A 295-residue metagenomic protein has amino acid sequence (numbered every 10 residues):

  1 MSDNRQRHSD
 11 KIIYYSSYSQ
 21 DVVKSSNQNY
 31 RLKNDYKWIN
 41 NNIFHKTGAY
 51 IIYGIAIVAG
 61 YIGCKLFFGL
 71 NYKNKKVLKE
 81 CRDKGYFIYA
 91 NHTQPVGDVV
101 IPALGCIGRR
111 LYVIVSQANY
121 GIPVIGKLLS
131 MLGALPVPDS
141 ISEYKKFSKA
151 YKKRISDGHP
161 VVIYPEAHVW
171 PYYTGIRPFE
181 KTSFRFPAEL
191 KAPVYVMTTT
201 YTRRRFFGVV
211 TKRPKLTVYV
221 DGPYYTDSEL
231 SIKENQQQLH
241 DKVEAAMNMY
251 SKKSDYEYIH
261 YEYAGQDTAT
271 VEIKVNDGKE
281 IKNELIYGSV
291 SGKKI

Functional and structural regions predicted by a protein language model:
M1-F87, G97-I101, G126, M131 (+1 more regions): Membrane-anchoring hydrophobic helices of lipid-metabolizing enzymes
M1-Q28, S148-I295: Non-catalytic C-terminal accessory region of glycerolipid acyltransferases and related lyso-lipid remodeling enzymes
I51, I55, S142-E143, N235: Soluble or luminal CAZymes and related metallo-dependent hydrolases
A56, Y120-I125, R205-F206, R213: Short, glycine/polar-rich helix-capping loops at beta-to-alpha or helix-loop-helix junctions that flank or form
G63, M131-P138, E166-W170: Short, basic, glycine/proline-bearing loop/turn elements
L66-N74, S142-K145, T200-T202: Short gly/ser/thr-rich secondary-structure transition/capping motifs
C81-I141: Catalytic core of membrane glycerolipid acyltransferases/transacylases, capturing the structured, soluble-facing
Q94, E143, G175-F179: Short, glycine/acidic-rich beta->alpha junctions
